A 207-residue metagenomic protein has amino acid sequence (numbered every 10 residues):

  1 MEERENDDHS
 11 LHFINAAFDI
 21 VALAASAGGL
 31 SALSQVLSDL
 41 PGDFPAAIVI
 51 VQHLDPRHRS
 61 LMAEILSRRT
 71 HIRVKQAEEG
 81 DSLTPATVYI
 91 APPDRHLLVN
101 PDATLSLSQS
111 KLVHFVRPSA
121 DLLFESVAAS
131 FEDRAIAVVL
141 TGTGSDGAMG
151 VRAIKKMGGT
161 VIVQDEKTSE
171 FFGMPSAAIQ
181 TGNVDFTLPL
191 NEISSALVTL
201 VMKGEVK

Functional and structural regions predicted by a protein language model:
M1-K207: Strand-loop microenvironment adjacent to phosphate/nucleotide-handling motifs in alpha/beta enzyme folds
